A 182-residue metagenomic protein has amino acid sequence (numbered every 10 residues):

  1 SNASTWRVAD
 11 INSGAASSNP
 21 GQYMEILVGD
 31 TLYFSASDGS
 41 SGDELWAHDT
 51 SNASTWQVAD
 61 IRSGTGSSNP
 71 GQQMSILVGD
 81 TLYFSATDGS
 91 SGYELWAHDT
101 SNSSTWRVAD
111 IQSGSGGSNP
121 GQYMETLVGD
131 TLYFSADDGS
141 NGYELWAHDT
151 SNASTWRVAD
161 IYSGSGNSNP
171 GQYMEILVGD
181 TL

Functional and structural regions predicted by a protein language model:
S1-L182: Feature 14080 marks short, conserved micro-sites in well-ordered regions that are central to protein function
